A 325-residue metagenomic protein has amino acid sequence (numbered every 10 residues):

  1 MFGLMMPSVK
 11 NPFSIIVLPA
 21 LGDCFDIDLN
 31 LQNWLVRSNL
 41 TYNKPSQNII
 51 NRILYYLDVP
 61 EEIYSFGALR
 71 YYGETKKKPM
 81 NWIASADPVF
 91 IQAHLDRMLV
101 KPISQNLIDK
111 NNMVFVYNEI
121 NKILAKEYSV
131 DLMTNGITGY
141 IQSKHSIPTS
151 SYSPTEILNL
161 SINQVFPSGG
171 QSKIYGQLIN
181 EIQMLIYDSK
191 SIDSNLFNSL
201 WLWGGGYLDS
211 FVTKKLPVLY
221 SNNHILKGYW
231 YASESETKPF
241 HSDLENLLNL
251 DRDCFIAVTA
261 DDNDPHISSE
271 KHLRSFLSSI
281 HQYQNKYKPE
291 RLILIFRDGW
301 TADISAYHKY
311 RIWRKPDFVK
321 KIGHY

Functional and structural regions predicted by a protein language model:
M1-Y325: …; additionally, a secondary subgroup of soluble metalloenzymes is captured
